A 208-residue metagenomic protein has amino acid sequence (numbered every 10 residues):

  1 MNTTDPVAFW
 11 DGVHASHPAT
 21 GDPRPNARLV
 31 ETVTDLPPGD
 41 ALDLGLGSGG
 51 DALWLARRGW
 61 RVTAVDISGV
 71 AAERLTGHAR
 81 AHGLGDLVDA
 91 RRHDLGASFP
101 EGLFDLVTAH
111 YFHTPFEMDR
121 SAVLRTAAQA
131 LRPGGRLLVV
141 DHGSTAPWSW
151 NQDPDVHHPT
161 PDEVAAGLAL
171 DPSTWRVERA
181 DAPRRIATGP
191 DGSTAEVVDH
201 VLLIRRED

Functional and structural regions predicted by a protein language model:
M1-L36, T145: Conserved class I S-adenosyl-L-methionine
L42, S48-L95: Class I SAM-dependent methyltransferase SAM/SAH-binding core
S98-L106: A short acidic, Gly/Pro-enriched loop at the edge of an enzyme's catalytic core that lines a small-molecule cofactor
T114, D141-P147, R184-R185: Short "lid" loop at the C-terminus of a central beta-strand within the Rossmann-like core of SAM-dependent
T114-A127: A short, conserved alpha-helix within the catalytic core of class I
G134-H142: Conserved beta-strand signature within the Rossmann-like core of class I S-adenosyl-L-methionine
H157-T174, R179-A180: Short alpha-helix
T188-D208: Core SAM-dependent methyltransferase catalytic element
